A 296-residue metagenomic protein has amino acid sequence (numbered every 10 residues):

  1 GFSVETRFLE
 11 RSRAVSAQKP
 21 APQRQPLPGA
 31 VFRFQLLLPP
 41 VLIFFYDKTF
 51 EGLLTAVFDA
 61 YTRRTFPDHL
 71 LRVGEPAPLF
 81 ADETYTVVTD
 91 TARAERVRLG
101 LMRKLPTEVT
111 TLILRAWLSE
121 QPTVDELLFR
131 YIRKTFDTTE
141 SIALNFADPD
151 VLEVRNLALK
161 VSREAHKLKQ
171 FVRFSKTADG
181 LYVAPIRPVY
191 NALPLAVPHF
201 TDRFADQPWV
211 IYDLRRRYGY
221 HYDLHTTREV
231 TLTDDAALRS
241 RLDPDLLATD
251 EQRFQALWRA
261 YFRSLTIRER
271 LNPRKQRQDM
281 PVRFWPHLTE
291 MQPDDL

Functional and structural regions predicted by a protein language model:
V4-F8, P20, A30: Targeting/processing segments of secretory and organellar proteins
Q18, Q23-Q25, Q35: Low-complexity, intrinsically disordered or signal/transmembrane-proximal segments
L38-T91: N-terminal ordered "arm"
L71-R72, P78-K169: Charged, alpha-helical interface segments at or near domain boundaries
Y85-R93, T227-R239: Acidic, Ser/Thr-rich peripheral helices and adjacent loops at domain boundaries
S141-D234: Internal, well-folded beta-alpha domain core
P208, Y220, R239-L296: Long, compositionally biased intrinsically disordered terminal regions
